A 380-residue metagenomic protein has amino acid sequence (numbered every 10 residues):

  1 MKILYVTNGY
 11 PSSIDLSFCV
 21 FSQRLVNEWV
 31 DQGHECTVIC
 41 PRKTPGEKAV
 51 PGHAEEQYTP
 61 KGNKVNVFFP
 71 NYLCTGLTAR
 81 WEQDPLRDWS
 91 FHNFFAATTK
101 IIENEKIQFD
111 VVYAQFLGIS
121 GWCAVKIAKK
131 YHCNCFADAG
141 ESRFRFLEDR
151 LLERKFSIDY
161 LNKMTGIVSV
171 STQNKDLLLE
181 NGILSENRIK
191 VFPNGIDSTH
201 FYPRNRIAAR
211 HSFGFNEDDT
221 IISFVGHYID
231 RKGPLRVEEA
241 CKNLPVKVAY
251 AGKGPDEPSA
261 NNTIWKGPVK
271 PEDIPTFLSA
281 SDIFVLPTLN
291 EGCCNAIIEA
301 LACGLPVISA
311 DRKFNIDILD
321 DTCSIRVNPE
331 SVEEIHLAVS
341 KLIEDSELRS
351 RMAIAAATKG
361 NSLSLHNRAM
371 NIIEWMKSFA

Functional and structural regions predicted by a protein language model:
M1-T59, M370: N-terminal subdomain of nucleotide-sugar transferases
L4, N216-K232, E238-K242: Conserved donor-binding/catalytic core segment of Leloir-type glycosyltransferases
V50-Q57, Y202-F215: A short helix/loop element that forms part of the nucleotide-sugar donor recognition site in Leloir-type
Q173, G195: Carbohydrate-associated surface elements
V269, T276-S281: Short alpha-helical donor nucleotide-sugar binding micro-motif in glycosyltransferases
L289: Aromatic "clamp/platform" in nucleotide-sugar-dependent glycosyltransferases that forms part of the donor/acceptor
I297, P306-S309: Short hydrophobic beta-strand element within catalytic cores of glycosyltransferases and related nucleotide-activated
D321-V332, K341-S346: Conserved acidic donor-binding segment of nucleotide-sugar-dependent glycosyltransferases
